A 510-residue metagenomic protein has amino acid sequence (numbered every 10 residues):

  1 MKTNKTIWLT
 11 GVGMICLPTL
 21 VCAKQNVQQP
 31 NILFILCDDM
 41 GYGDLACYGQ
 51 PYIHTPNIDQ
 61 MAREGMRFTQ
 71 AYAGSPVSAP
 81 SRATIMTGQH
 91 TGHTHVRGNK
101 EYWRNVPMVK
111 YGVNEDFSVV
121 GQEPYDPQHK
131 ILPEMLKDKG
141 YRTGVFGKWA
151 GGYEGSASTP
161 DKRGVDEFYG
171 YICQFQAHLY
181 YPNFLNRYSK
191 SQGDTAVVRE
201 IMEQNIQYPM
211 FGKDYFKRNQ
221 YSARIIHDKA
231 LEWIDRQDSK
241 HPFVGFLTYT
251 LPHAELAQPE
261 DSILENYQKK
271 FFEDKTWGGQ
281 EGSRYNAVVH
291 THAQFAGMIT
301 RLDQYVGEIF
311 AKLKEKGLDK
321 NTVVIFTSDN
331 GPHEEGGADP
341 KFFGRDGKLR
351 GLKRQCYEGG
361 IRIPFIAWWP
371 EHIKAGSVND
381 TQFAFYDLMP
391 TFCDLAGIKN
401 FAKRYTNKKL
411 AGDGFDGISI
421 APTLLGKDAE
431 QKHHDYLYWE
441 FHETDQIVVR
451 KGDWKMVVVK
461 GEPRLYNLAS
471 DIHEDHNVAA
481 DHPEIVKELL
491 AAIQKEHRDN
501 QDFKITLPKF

Functional and structural regions predicted by a protein language model:
M1-Q28: Bacterial Sec-dependent N-terminal signal peptides
A23, Y42-I131, M135-Y141, G155 (+2 more regions): Active-site segment of extracytoplasmic enzymes that catalyze sulfate/phosphate-ester chemistry
V27-P30, C37-I53, T69, R97-E101 (+10 more regions): Active-site-proximal cap/lid insertion segments
G74, Y125, K353-E358, A411 (+2 more regions): Short Gly/Pro-enriched turn/cap motifs at secondary-structure boundaries
L132, K148, L388, I420: Short active-site alpha-helical segment characteristic of glycosyltransferases and processive polysaccharide synthases
V449-G452: Active-site beta-strand termini and strand-to-loop segments that position acidic
